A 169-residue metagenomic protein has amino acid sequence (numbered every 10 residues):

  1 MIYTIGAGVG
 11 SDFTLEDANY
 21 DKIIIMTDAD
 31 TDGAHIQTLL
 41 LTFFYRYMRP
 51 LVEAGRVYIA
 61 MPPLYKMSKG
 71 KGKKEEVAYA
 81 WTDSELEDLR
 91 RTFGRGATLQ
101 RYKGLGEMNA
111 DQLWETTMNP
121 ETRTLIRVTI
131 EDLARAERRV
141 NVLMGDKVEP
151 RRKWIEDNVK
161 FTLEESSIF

Functional and structural regions predicted by a protein language model:
M1-F169: Conserved phosphate-chemistry cores used by DNA topoisomerases
